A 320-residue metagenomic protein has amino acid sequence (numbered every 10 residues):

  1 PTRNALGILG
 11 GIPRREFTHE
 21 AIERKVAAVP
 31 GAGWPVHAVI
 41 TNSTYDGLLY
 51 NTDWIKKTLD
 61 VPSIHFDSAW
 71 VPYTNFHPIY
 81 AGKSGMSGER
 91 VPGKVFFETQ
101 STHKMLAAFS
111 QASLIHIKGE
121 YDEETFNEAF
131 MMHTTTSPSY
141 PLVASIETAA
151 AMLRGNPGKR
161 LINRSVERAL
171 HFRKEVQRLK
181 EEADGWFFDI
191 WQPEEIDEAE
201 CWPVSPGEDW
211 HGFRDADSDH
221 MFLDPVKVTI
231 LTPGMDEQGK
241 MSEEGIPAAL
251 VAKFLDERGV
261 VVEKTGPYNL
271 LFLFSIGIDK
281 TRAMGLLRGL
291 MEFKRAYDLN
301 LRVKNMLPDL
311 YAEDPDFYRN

Functional and structural regions predicted by a protein language model:
P1-K180, E195: Conserved PLP-enzyme active-site core in the AAT-like
L6-G7, N156-N320: Non-catalytic terminal extensions of PLP-dependent enzymes
